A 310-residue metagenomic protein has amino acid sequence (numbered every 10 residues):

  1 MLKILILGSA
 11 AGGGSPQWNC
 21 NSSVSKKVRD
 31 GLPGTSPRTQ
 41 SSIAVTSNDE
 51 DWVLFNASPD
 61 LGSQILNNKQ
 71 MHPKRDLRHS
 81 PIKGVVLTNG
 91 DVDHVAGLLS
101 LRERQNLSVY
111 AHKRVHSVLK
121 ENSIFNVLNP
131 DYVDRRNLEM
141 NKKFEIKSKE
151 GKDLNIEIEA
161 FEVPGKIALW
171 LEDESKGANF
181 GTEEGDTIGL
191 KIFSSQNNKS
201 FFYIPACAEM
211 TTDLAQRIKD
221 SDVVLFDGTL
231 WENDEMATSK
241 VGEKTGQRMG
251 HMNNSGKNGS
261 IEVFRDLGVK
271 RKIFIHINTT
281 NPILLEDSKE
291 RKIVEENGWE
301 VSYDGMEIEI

Functional and structural regions predicted by a protein language model:
M1-Q70, K74, N137-R217, M306-I310: Core dinuclear metal-dependent hydrolase active-site scaffold
K3, N106-S108, D134, E157 (+3 more regions): Residues at the starts of beta-strands that form the adenosine-phosphate
D49-A111: Active-site metal-binding motif and surrounding structural segment of the metallo-beta-lactamase
L54-S58, P81-D93, A111-H112, F202-C207 (+3 more regions): Active-site neighborhood of phospho(di)ester-bond hydrolases with catalytic His/Asp-centered motifs
S80, G90, D131, L154-I156 (+3 more regions): Structured loop/turn residues at beta-strand edges in well-structured enzyme cores
L101-N137: Long, hydrophobic, well-ordered secondary-structure blocks that form the structural core and pocket-lining surfaces
V115-K120, F144-E145, N233, T280-L284 (+1 more regions): Short, charged/polar "capping" segments at the starts of alpha-helices and the immediately preceding loops
G185-T187, Q196-S200, A208-M306: Cap/insert and terminal regions of metallo-dependent hydrolase folds
